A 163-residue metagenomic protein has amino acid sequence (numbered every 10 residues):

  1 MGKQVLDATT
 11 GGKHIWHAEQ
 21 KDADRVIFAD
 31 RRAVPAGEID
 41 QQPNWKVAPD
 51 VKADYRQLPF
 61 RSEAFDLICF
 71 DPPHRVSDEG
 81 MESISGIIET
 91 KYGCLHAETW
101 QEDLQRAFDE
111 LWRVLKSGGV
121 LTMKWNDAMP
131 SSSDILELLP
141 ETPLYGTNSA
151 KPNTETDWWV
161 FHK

Functional and structural regions predicted by a protein language model:
M1-K163: Class I S-adenosyl-L-methionine-dependent methyltransferase catalytic core
